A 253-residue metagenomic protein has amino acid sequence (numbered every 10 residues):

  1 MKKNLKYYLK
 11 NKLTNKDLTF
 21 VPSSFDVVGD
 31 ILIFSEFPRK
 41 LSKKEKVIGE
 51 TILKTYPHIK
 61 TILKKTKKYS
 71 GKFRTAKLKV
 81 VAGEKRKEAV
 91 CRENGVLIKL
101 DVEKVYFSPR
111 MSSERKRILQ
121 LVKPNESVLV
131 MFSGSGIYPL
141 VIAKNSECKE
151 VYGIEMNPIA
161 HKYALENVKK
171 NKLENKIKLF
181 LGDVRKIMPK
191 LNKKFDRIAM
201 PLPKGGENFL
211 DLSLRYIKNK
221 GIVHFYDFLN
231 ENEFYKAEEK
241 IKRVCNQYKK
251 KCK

Functional and structural regions predicted by a protein language model:
M1-K253: SAM-dependent transferase fold signal centered on methyltransferase-like domains, encompassing both Class I
